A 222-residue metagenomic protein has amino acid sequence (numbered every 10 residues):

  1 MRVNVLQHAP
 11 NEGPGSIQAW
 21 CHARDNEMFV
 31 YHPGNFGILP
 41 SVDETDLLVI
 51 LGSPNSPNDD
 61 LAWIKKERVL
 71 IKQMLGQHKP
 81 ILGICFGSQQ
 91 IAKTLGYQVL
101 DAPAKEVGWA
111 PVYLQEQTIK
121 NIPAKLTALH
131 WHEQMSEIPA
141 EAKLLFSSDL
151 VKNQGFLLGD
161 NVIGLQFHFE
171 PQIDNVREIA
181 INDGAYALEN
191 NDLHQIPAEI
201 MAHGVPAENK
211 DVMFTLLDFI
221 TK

Functional and structural regions predicted by a protein language model:
V3-C21, G34: N-terminal beta1-alpha1 ligand-phosphate binding loop
V5, G76, L100, L114-K222: Amide-donor transfer/coupling interface in amidating biosynthetic enzymes
G15-S16, D59-L61, A92-T94, A140 (+2 more regions): Short glycine-/acidic-enriched loop or helix-start segments at secondary-structure transitions that form or flank
H22-L82: Flexible gly/pro-rich beta->alpha loop and the following alpha-helix that scaffold active-site loops
E27-N35, P111, A128, L145-S148: Short gly/ser/thr-rich secondary-structure transition/capping motifs
D59-W63, P103, P123: Short, solvent-exposed loop/turn segments at secondary-structure boundaries
M74-Q98: Catalytic nucleophile loop
A104-G108: Short Pro/Gly-enriched coil loops immediately N-terminal to beta-strands
